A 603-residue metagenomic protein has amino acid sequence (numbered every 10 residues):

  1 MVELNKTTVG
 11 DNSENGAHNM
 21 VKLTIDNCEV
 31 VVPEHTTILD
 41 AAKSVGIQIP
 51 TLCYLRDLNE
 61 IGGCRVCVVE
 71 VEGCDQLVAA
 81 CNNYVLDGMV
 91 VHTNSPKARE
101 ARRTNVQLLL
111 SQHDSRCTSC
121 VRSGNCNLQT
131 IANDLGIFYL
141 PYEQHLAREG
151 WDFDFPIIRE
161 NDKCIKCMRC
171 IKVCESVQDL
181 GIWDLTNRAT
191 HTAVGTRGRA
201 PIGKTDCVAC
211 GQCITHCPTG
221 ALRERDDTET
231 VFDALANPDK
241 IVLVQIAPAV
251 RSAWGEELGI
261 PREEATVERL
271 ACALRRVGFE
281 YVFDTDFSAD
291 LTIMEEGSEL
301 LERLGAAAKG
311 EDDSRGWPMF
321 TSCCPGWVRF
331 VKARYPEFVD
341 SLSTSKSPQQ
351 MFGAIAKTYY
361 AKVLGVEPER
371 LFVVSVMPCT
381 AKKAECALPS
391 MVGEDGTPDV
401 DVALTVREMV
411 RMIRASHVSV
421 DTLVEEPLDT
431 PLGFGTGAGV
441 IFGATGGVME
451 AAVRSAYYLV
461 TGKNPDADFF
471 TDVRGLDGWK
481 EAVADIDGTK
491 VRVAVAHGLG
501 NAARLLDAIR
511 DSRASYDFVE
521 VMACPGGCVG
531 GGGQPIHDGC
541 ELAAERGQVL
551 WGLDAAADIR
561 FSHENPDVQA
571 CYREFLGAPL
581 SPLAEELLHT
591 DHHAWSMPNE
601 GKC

Functional and structural regions predicted by a protein language model:
V2, H18, V31-A98, E224-C603: Iron-sulfur-associated redox domains of electron-transfer enzymes in respiratory and anaerobic energy metabolism
V2-H18, K22: Terminal leader/tail segments of proteins
V2-T8, R65-A209, L222-N237, I241: Fe-S ferredoxin-like electron-transfer domains and their immediately adjacent linker/connector regions across
I25: Conserved phosphate-binding elements of NTP-dependent enzyme cores
Q178, C217, A221, Y360-L364: Structural motif corresponding to the C-terminal cap of alpha-helices
G181, I214, P218, M409-I413: Mobile "lid/hinge" segments at catalytic clefts and subdomain interfaces of large enzymes
